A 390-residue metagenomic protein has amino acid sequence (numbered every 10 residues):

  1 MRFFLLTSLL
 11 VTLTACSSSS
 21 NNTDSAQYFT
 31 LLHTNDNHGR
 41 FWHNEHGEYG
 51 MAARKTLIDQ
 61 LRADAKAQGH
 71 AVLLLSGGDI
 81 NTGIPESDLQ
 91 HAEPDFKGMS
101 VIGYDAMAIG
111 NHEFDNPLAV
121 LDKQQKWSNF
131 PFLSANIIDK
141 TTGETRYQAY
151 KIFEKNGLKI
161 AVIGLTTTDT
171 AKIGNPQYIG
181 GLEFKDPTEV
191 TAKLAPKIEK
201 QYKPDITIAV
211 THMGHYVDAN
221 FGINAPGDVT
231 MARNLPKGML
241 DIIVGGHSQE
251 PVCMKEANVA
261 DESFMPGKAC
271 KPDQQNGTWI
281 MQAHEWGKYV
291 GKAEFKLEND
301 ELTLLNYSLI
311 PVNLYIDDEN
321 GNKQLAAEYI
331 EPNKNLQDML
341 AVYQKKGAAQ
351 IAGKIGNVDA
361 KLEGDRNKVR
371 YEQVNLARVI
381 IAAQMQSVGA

Functional and structural regions predicted by a protein language model:
M1-N21: Gram-negative bacterial Sec-dependent N-terminal signal peptides
L5-S8, G69, L340: Generic alpha-helix initiation/capping and coil-helix boundary signal
L6-L9, K97, R146, N175 (+6 more regions): Preference for short coil/turn "hinge" residues that link or interrupt alpha-helices
S17-Y315, Y371, L376-V379, A383: Acidic, metal/ion-coordinating pockets
A171, V290-A390: A short C-terminal boundary segment appended to hydrolase-like catalytic domains
